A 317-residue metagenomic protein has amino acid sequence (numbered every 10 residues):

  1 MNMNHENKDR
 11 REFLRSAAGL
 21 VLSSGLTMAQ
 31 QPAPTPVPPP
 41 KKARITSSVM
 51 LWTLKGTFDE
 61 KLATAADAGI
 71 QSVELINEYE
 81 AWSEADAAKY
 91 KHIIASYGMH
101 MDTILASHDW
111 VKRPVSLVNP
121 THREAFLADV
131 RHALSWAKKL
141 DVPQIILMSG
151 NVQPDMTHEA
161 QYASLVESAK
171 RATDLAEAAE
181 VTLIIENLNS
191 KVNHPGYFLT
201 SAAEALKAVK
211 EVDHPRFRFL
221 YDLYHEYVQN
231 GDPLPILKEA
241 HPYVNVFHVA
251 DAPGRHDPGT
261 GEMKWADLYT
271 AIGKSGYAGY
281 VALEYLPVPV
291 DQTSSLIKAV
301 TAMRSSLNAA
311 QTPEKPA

Functional and structural regions predicted by a protein language model:
N2-T46, M50, K55-A66, L199-Y221 (+1 more regions): Histidine-acidic metal/acid-base catalytic patches
E12-G25, P34-K41, S96, R113-R218 (+1 more regions): Active-site acidic/histidine proton-transfer and metal-coordination neighborhood in alpha/beta enzyme cores
T53-K55, Y79, S107-W110, N151-Q153 (+4 more regions): Active-site-proximal loop/turn and secondary-structure-junction residues that shape catalytic pockets, frequently
K61-E78, D141: Catalytic domains of carbohydrate-active enzymes, especially glycoside hydrolases
I70, M99, V142, V181 (+1 more regions): Short glycine/serine/threonine/alanine-rich loop segments
L75-A95, S149-Q153, N193: Glycine-rich, proline-tolerant flexible connector loops at the mouths of alpha/beta enzymes
Y90-P120: Mid-chain, structured segments of secreted extracytoplasmic proteins
